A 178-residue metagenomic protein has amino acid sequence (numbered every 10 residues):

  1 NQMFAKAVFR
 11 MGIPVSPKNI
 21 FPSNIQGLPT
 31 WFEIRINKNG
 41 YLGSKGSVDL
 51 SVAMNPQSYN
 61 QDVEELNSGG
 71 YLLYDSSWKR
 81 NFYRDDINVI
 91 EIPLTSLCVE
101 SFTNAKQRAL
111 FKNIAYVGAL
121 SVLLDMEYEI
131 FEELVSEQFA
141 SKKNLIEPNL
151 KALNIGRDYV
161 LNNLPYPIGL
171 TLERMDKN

Functional and structural regions predicted by a protein language model:
N1-N178: Active-site cofactor/cluster-binding pocket
